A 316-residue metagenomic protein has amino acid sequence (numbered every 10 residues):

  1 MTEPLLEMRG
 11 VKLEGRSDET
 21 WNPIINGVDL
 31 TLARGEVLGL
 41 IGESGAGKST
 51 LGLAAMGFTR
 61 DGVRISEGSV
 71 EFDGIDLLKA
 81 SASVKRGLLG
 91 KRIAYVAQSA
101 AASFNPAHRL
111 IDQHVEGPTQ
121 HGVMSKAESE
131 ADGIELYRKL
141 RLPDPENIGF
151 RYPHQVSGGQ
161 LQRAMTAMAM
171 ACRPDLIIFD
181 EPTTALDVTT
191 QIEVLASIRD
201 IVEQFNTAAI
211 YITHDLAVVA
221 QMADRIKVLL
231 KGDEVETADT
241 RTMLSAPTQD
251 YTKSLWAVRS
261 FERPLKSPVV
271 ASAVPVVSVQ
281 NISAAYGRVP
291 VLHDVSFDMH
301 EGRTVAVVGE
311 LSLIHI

Functional and structural regions predicted by a protein language model:
L6, I25-G27, V277, L292: Conserved structural motif at the start of ABC-family nucleotide-binding domains
R64, D76-A94, D112, Q120 (+1 more regions): ABC ATPase NBD coupling module
R64-D76, G309: Conserved ABC transporter NBD signature motif
A171-D175: A short, proline-enriched helix->beta-strand linker immediately N-terminal to the Walker B motif in ABC-type P-loop
V219-Q221: A short, surface-exposed alpha-helical micro-motif characterized by mixed small hydrophobic and charged/polar residues
I314-I316: Conserved small/polar residues in nucleotide/adenosyl-binding loops
